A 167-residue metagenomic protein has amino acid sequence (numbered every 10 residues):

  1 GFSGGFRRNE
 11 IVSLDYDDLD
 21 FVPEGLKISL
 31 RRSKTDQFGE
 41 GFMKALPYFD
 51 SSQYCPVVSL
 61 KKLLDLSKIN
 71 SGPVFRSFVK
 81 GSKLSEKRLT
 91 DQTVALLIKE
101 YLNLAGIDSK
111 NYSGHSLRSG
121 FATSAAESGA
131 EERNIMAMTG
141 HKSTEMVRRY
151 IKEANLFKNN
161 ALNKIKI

Functional and structural regions predicted by a protein language model:
G1-S13, S128-E131, H141: A short, glycine-centered helix-capping/turn motif at helix boundaries that positions DNA-contacting or catalytic
G4, N9-Y54, K62: Conserved tyrosine-mediated DNA breakage-rejoining catalytic core shared by Y-recombinases
G5, I11, L30, L60 (+5 more regions): Mobile genetic element proteins and their domesticated derivatives, centered on retroelements and DNA transposons
D36-K62, P73-L97: C-terminal catalytic core of Y-nucleophile DNA break-rejoin enzymes
A45, K166-I167: Intrinsically disordered, low-complexity basic tails/linkers immediately adjacent to helix-turn-helix/homeobox/MYB/SANT
K62-K68: Short, conserved, surface-exposed binding loops centered on an aromatic residue
I69-N70, A95-A137, T144, L156: Short, basic (Lys/Arg/His-rich) helix/loop patches that form interaction surfaces in the mid-to-C-terminal regions
T139-K164: Catalytic-site neighborhood detector that most strongly recognizes the C-terminal catalytic loop/helix of tyrosine
